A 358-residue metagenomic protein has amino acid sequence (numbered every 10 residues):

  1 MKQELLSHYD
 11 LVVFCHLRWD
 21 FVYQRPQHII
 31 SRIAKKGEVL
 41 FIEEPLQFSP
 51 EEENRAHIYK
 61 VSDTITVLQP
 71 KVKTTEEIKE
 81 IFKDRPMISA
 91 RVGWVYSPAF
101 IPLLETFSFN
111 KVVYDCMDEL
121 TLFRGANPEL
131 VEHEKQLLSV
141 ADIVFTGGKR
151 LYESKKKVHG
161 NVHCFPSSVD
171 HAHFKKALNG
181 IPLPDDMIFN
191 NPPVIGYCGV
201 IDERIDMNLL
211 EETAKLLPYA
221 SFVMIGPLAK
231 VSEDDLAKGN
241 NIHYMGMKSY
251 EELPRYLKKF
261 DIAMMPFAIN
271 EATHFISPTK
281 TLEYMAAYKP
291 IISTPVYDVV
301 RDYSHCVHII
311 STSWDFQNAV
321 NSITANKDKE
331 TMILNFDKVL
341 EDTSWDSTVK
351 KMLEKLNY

Functional and structural regions predicted by a protein language model:
D20-Q24, E251-Y256, A263-A286, I292-Y303: Nucleotide-sugar-dependent
N127-V144: Membrane-proximal helix-turn-helix segments that form the acceptor-binding/catalytic region of lipid-linked
A141-C164, H173, R301: A short, active-site helix/loop in glycosyltransferases that binds the activated sugar's phosphate group
R150, S168-H171, A177, F260: Carbohydrate-associated surface elements
M187-I205, E211-A214, F222, E341: Conserved donor-binding/catalytic core segment of Leloir-type glycosyltransferases
V231-P254: Nucleotide-activated donor-binding/catalytic signature segment of Leloir-type glycosyltransferases, i.e., the conserved
C306-W314, N321-D328: Conserved acidic donor-binding segment of nucleotide-sugar-dependent glycosyltransferases
K327-L356: A charged, aromatic-enriched C-terminal amphipathic alpha-helix characteristic of glycosyltransferases across folds
